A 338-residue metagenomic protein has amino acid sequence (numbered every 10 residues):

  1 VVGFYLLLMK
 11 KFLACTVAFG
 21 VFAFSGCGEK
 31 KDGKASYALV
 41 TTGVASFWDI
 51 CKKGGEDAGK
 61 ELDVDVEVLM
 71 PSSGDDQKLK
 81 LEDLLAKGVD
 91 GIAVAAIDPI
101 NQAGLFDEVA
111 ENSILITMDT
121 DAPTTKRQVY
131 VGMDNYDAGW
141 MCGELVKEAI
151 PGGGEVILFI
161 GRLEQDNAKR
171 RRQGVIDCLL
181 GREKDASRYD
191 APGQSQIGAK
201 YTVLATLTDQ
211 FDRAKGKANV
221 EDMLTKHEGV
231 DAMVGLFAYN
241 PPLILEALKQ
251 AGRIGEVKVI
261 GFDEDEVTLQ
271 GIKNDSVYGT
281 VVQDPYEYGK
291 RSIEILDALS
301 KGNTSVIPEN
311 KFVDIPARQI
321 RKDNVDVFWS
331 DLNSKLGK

Functional and structural regions predicted by a protein language model:
V1-V2: Acidic, Ala/Val/Gly-enriched low-complexity intrinsically disordered segments
Y5-L6, S25: Coiled-coil-like amphipathic alpha-helices with heptad-repeat character
L7-F12: Positively charged n-region of N-terminal signal peptides that target proteins for export
C15-A23: Bacterial N-terminal signal peptides
C27-K338: A residue-level marker of the well-folded mature domains of exported/periplasmic proteins
